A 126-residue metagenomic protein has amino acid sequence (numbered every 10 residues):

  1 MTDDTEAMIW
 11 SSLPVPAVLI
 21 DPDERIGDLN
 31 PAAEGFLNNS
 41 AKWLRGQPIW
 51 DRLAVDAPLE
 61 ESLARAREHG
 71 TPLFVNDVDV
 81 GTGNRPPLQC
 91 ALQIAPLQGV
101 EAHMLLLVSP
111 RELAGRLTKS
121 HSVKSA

Functional and structural regions predicted by a protein language model:
M1-N38, S125-A126: Sensory modules in modular signal-transduction proteins
I20, I49, L53, L97 (+1 more regions): Hydrophobic pocket-lining residues within nucleotide cofactor-binding pockets
P22, R85, L97-V100: Short strand-connecting beta-turns/loops that link adjacent beta-strands
L37-N39, R45-G46, A54: Glycine-centered C-terminal helix-capping/turn motifs at helix ends
P48-P86: Terminal output helix/cap of sensory domains in signal transduction proteins
P86-Q89, H103: Beta-strand residues that line the small-molecule/cofactor-binding core of sensory signal-transduction domains
P96-A126: Sensory coupling linkers of modular signal transduction proteins
